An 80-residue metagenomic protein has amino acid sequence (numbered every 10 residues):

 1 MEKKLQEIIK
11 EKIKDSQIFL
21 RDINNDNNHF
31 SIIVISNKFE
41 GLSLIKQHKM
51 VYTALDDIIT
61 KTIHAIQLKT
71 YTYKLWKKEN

Functional and structural regions predicted by a protein language model:
M1-Q17: N-proximal, solvent-exposed amphipathic alpha-helical segments enriched in charged/polar residues
E2-E7, I35-K38, L75-K78: Domain-level signature for proteins that mediate thiol-based redox and metal-cofactor handling
L5, I9, I45-I58: Short, non-transmembrane amphipathic alpha-helical segments
D15-S31: Short edge beta-strands and adjacent turn/loop segments
I23, I35, K69-Y73: Short loop/turn motifs enriched for small/polar and acidic residues
H29, H48, H64-L68: Histidine-centered active-site/metal-ligand motif
I33-I45: A short interface-forming secondary-structure element
T53-N80: C-terminal structural segments of small proteins and small subunits
